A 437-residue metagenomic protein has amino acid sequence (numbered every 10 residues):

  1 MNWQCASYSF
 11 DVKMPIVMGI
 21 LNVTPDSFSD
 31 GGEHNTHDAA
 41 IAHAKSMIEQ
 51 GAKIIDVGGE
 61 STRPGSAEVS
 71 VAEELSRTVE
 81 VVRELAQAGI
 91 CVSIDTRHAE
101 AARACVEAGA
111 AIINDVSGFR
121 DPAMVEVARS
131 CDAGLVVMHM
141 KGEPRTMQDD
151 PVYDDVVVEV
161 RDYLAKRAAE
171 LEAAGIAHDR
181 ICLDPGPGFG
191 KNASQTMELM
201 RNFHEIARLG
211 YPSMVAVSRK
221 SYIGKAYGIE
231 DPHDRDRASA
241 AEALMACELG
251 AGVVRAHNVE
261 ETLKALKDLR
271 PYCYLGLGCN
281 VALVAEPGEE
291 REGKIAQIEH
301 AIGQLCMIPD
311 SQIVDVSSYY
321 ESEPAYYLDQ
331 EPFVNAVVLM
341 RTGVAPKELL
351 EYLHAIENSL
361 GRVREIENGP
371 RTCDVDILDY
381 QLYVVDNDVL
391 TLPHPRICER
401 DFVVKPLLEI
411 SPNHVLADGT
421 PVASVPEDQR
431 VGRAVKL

Functional and structural regions predicted by a protein language model:
M1-M14, K45, R270-Y272: SAM-dependent methyltransferases
C5, S29-D38, A42-H43, T62-E84 (+5 more regions): Active-site-adjacent loop and "lid" segments of alpha/beta metabolic enzymes
A42-G58, L249-G250: Catalytic domains of carbohydrate-active enzymes, especially glycoside hydrolases
I48-E49, I90, R167-R180: Phosphate/pyrophosphate-binding loops at sites that engage ATP/ADP/AMP, CoA/4′-phosphopantetheine, polyphosphate
S61-S66, V314-R341: Short, charge-patterned binding micro-sites
P271-S311, S317-E321: N-terminal beta1-alpha1 ligand-phosphate binding loop
A325-F333, L350, H354-L437: Flexible, gly/pro- and Lys/Arg-enriched active-site loops
